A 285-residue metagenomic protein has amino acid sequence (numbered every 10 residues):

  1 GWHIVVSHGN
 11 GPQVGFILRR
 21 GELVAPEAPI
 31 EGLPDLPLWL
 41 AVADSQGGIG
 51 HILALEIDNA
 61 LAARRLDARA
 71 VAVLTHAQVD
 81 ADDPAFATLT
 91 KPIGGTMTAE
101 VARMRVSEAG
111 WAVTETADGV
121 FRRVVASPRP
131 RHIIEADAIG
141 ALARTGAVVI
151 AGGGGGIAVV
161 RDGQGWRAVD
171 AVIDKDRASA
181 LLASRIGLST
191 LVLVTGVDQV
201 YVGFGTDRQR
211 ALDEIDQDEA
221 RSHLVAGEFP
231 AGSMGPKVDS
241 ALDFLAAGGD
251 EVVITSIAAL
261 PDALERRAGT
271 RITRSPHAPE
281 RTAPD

Functional and structural regions predicted by a protein language model:
G1-D285: C-terminal catalytic "cap/lid" subdomain
